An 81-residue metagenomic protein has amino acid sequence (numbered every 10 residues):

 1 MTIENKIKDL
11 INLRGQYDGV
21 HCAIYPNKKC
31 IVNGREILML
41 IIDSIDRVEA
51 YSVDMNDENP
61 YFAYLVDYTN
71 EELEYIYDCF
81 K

Functional and structural regions predicted by a protein language model:
E4-I11, I42, N70, E74-Y77 (+1 more regions): Residue-level detector of alpha-helical secondary structure
Y17-I76: Acidic, low-complexity, intrinsically disordered interaction modules
